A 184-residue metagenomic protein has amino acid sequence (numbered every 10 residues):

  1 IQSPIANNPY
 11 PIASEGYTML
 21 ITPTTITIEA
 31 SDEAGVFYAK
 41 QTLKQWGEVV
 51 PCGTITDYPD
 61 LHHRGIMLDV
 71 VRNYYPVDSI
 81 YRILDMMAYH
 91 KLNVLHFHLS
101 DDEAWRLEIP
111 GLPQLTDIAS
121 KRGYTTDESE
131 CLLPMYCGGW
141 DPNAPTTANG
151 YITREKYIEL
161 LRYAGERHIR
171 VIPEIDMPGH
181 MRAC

Functional and structural regions predicted by a protein language model:
I1-H63: Contiguous, structured surface segment used for ligand recognition
D32, M87, V171: Conserved hydrophobic/aromatic pocket- or pore-lining residues that grip, position, or stack substrates in active sites
V36, I80, T153, Y157: Aromatic/hydrophobic pocket-lining residues that form the small-molecule binding cavity in soluble enzyme cores
L61-R64, K91-N93, G165-V171: Short, well-ordered coil/turn segments that N-cap beta-strands
I66-D102, R106: A conserved hydrophobic secondary-structure block that centers on an alpha-helix together with its immediately flanking
I83, L160, V171: Aromatic/hydrophobic pocket-lining residues that form π-stacking "cages" and hydrophobic walls in ligand
F97-S100, I172-H180: Generic beta-strand/beta-sheet core signal
E103-E166, M181-C184: Aromatic- and acidic-residue-enriched carbohydrate-binding clefts of CAZyme catalytic domains
